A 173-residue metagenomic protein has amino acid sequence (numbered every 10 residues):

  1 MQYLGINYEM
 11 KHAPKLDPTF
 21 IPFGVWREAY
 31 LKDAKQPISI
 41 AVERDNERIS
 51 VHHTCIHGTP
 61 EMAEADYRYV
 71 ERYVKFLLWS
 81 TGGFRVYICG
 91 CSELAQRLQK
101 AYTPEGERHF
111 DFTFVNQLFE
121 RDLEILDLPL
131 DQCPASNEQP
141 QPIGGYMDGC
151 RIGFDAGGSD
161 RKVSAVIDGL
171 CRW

Functional and structural regions predicted by a protein language model:
M1-R151: Nucleotide/phosphate-binding catalytic cleft detector across ATP-hydrolyzing and phosphate-transferring enzymes
E138-R172: Gly/Thr-rich phosphate-binding beta-strand-loop-beta motif of the actin/hexokinase/Hsp70
